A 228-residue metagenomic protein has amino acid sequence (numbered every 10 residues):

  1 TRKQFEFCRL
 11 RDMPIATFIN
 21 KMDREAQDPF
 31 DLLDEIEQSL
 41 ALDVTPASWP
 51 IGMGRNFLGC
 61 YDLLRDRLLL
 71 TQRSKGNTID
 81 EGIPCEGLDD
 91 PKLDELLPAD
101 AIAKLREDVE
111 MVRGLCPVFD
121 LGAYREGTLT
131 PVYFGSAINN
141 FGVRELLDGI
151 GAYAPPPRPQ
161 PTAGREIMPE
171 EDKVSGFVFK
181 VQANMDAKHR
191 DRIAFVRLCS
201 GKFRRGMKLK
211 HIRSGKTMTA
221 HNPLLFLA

Functional and structural regions predicted by a protein language model:
T1-A228: Structural and coupling elements of P-loop NTPases
